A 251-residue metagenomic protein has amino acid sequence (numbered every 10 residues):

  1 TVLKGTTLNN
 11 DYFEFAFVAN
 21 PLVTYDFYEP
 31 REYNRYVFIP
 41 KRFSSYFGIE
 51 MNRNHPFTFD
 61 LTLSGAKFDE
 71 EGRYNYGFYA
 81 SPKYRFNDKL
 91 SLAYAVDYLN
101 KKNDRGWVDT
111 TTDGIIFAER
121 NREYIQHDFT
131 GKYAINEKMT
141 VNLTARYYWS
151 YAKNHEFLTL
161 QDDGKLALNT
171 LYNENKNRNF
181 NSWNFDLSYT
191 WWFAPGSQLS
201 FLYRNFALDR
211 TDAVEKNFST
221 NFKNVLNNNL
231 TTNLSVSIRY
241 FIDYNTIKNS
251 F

Functional and structural regions predicted by a protein language model:
T1-F251: Exposed, low-structure sequence patches enriched in small/polar residues
